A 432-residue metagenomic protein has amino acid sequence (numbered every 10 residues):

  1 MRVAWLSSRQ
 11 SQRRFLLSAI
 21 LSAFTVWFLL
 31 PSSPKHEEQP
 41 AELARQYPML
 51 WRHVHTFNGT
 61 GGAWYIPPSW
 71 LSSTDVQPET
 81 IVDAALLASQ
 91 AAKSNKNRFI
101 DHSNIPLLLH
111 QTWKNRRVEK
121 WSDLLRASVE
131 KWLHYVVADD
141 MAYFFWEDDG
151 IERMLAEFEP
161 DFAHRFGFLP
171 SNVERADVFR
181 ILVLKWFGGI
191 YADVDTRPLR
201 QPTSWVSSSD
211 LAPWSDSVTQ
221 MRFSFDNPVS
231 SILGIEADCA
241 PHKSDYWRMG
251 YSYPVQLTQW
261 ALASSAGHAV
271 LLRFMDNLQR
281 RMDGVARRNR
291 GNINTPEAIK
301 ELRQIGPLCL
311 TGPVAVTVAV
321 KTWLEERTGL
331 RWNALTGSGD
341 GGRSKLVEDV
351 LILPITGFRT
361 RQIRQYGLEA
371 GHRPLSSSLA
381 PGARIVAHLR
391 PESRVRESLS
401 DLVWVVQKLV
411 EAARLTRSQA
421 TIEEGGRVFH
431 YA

Functional and structural regions predicted by a protein language model:
R2-A176, A192-A432: Glycosyltransferase-associated regions of secretory-pathway enzymes, highlighting luminal stem/catalytic domains
D177-G189: Small-residue hinge/turn detector
